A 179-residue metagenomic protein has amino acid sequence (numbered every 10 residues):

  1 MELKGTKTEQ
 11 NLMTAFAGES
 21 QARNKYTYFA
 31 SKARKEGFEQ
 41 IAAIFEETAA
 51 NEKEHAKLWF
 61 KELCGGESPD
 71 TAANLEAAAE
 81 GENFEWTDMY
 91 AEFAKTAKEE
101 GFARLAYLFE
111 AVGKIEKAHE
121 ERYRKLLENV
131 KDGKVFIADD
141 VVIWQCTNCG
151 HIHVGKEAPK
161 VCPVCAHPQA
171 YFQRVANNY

Functional and structural regions predicted by a protein language model:
M1-Y179: Non-heme di-metal
